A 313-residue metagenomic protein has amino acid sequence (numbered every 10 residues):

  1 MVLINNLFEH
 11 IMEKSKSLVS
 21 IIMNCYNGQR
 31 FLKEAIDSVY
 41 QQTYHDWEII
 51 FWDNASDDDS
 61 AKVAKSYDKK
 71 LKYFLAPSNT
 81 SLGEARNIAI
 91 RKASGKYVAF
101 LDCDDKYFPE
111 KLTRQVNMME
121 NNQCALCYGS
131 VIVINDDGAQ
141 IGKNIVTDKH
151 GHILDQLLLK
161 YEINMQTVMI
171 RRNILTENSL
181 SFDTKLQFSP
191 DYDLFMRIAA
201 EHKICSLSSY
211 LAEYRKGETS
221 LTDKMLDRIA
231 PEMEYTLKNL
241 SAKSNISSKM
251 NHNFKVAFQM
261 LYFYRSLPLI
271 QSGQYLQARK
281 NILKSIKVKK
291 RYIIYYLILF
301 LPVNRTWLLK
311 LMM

Functional and structural regions predicted by a protein language model:
M1-Y40: N-proximal low-complexity "stem/linker" segments adjacent to membrane-targeting elements
L3-E13, K216-M313: C-terminal subregions of glycosyltransferases and related glycan-biosynthesis enzymes
R30-K33, D58-S66, K106, E110: Acidic helix N-cap motif at the loop->helix transition within catalytic regions of sugar-transfer enzymes
S38, H45, D53-K62, S78 (+1 more regions): A conserved acidic beta->alpha catalytic loop
A76-A93: Glycine-rich, basic loop-to-helix element that forms the pyrophosphate-binding segment of sugar-nucleotide handling
R91, G129, K143, T147-M233: Conserved nucleotide-sugar donor-binding catalytic segment
V98: Short aromatic/hydrophobic "clamp" motif used to bind/position activated sugar donors
E110-I141: Conserved donor NDP-sugar-binding/catalytic core segment of glycosyltransferases
